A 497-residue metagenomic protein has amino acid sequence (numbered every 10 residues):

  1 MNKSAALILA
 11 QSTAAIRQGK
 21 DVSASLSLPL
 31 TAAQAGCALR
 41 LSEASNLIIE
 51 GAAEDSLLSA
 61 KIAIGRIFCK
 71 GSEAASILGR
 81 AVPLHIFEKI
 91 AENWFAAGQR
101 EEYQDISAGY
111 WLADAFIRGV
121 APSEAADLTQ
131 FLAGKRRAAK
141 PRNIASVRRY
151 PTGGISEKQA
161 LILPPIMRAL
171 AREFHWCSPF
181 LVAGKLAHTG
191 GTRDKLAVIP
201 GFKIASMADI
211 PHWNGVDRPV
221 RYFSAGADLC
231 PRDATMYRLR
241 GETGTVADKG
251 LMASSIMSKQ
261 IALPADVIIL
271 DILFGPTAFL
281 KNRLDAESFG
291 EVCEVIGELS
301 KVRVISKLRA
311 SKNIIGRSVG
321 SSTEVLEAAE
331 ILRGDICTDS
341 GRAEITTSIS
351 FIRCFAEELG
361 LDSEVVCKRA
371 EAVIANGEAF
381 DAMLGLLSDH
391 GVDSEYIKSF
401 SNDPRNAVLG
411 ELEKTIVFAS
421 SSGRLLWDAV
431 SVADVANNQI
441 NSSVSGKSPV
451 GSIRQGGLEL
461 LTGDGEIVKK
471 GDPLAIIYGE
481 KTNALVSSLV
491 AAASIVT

Functional and structural regions predicted by a protein language model:
N2-S42, N46-I86, F95, K140 (+3 more regions): Well-ordered secondary-structure scaffolds
L9-S12, T129-P151, A208-R238, N313: Self-splicing inteins and homing endonuclease
A38, A108-A125, A171, F274: Alpha-helical support elements that line or immediately flank enzyme active sites and cofactor-binding pockets
L112-A115, R149, K195, R232-E242 (+2 more regions): Active-site-proximal beta-alpha loop/turn segments in soluble metabolic enzymes
G119-L186: Active-site cofactor/substrate anionic-group-binding motifs, chiefly glycine- and Lys/Arg-rich phosphate-binding loops
I155-A169, F180-L181, H188-G190, P231-D233 (+4 more regions): Short glycine/serine/threonine-rich phosphate/pyrophosphate-binding segments that cradle anionic phosphate groups
K195-V220, E291-G297: A glycine-rich helix N-cap at a beta->alpha junction
G215-V267: Phosphate/diphosphate-binding glycine-rich loops and adjacent basic-rich segments that engage nucleotide
